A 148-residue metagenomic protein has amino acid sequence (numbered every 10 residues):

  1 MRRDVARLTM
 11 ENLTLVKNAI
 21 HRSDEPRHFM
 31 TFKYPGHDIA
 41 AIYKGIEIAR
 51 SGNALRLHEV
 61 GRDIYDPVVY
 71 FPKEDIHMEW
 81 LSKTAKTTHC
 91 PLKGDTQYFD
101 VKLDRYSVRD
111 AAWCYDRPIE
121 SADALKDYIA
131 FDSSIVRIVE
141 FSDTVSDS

Functional and structural regions predicted by a protein language model:
R2-S148: Terminal leader/tail segments of proteins
